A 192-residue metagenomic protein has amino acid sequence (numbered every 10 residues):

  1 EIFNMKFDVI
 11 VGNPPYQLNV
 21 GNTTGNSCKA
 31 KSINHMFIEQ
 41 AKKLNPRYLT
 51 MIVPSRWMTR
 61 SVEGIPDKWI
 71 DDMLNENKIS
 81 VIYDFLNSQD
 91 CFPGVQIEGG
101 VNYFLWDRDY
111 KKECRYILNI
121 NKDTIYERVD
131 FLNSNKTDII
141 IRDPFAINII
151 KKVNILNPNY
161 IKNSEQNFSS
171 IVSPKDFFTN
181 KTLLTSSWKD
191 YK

Functional and structural regions predicted by a protein language model:
E1-I82, N87-C91, G100, F104-Y116: SAM-dependent methyltransferase catalytic region
M5, N87-K192: C-terminal substrate-recognition regions of SAM-dependent nucleic acid methyltransferases
